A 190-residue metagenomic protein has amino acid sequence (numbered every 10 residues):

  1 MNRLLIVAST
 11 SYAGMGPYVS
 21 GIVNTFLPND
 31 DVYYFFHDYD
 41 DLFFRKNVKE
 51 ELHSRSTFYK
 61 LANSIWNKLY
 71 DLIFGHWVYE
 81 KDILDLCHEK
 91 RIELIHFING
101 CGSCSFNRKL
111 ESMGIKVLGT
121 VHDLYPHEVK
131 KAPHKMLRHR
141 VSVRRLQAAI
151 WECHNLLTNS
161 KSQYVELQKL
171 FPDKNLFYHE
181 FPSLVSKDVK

Functional and structural regions predicted by a protein language model:
M1-L5: Extreme N-terminal starter segment of soluble prokaryotic enzymes
I6-G21, F97-G100: A short, glycine/small-residue-rich beta-strand->loop->alpha-helix junction that serves as a flexible
A8-A13, N24-F74, Q163: N-terminal strand-loop element at the rim of the active site of nucleotide-sugar-dependent glycosyltransferases
M15-Y18, H37, I98, T158-S160 (+1 more regions): Replace "coordinates the UDP/GDP/TDP-sugar" with "coordinates nucleotide-activated sugar donors
H76-K81, I95-I115, V121, Y125-P126: An aromatic- and histidine-rich active-site surface loop
K81-D85, S105, K109-S112, Y125 (+1 more regions): Membrane-proximal helix-turn-helix segments that form the acceptor-binding/catalytic region of lipid-linked
C101-C104, G119-M136, H154-N155, V185: A short, histidine- and acid-enriched strand-loop-helix "catalytic/donor-clamping" loop that lines the nucleotide-sugar
W151-K190: Donor nucleotide-sugar binding/catalytic pocket of nucleotide-sugar-dependent glycosyltransferases
